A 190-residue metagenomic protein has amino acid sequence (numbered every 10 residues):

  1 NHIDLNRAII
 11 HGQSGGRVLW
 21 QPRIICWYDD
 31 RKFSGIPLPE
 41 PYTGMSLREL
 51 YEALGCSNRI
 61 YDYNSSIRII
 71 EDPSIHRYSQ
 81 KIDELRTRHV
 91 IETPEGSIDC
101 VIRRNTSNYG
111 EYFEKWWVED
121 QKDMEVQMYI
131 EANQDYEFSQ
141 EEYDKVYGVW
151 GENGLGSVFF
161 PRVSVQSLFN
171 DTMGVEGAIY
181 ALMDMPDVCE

Functional and structural regions predicted by a protein language model:
N1-E190: Catalytic cores of TIM-barrel enzymes
